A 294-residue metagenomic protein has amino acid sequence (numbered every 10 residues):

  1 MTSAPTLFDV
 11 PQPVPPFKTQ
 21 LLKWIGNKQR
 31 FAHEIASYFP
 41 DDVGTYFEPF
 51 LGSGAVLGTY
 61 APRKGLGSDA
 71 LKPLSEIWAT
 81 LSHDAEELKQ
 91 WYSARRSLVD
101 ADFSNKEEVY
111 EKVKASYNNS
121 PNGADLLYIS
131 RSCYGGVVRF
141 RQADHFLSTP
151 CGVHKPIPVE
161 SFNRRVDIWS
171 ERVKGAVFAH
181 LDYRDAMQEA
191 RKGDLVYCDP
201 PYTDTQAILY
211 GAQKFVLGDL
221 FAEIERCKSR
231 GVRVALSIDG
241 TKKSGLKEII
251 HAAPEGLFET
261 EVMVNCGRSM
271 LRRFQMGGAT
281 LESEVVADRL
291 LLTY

Functional and structural regions predicted by a protein language model:
M1-L66, A70, L181-L195, T203-Y294: Class I S-adenosyl-L-methionine
F8-D9, W24-Q29, V138-Q142, H154-S161 (+1 more regions): A broad, low-specificity signal for short, low-complexity segments enriched in glycine/proline and polar/charged
R63-K174: Class I S-adenosyl-L-methionine-dependent methyltransferase module
R131-S132, D199-Y202: Short loop/turn segments at strand-loop or loop-helix junctions that form parts of catalytic or ligand-binding pockets
F140-K155, P201-D219: Mobile active-site "lid"/loop adjacent to the S-adenosyl-L-methionine
